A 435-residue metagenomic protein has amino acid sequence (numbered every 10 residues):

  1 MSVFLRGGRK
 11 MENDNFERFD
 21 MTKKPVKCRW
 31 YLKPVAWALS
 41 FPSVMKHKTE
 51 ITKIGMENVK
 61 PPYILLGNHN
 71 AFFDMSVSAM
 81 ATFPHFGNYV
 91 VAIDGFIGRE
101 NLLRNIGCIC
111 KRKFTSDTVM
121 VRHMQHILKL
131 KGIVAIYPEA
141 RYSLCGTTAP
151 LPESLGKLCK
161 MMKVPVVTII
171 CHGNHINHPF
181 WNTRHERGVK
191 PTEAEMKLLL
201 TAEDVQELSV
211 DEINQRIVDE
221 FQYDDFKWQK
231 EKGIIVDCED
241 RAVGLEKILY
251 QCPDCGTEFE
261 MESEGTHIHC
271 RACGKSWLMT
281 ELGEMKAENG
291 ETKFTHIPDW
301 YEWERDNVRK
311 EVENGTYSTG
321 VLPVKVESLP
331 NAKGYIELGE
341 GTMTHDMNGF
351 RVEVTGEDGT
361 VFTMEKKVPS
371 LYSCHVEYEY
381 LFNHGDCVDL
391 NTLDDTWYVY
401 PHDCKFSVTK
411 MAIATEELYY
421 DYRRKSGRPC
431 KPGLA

Functional and structural regions predicted by a protein language model:
M1-M11: Short, Lys/Arg-enriched N-terminal segments with co-localized hydrophobic residues within the first ~10-30 amino acids
Y31-H69: Helix-to-loop junction immediately C-terminal to a conserved catalytic motif
V59-S116: Catalytic core of membrane glycerolipid acyltransferases/transacylases, capturing the structured, soluble-facing
I133, L144-D211, Q215, V236-D254 (+1 more regions): A cross-family acyltransferase "interaction/gating" segment
F259-G265, T280-G283: Short Cys/His-rich "knuckle" micro-motifs
K275-E304: Short metal-binding segments enriched for Cys and/or His
N331-G385: Phosphoinositide-binding peripheral membrane targeting modules
S370-A435: Acidic, Ser/Thr- and proline-rich intrinsically disordered linker/docking segments of eukaryotic scaffolds
